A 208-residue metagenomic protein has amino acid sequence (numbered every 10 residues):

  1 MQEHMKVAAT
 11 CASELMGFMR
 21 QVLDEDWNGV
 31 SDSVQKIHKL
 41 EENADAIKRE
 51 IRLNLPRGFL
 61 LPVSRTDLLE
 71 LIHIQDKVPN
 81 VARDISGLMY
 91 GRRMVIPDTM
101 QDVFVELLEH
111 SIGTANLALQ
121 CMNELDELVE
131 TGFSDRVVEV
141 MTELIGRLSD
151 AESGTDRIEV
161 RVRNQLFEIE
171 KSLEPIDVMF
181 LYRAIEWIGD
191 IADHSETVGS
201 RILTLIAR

Functional and structural regions predicted by a protein language model:
M1-R208: Cytosolic, long alpha-helical scaffolding segments
